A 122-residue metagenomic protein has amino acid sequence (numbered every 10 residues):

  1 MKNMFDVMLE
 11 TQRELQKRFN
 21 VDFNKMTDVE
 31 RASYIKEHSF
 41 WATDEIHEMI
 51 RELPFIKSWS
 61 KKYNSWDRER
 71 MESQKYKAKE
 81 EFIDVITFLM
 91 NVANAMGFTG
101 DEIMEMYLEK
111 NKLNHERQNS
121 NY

Functional and structural regions predicted by a protein language model:
M1-Y122: Flexible "arm" and connector segments at domain edges
